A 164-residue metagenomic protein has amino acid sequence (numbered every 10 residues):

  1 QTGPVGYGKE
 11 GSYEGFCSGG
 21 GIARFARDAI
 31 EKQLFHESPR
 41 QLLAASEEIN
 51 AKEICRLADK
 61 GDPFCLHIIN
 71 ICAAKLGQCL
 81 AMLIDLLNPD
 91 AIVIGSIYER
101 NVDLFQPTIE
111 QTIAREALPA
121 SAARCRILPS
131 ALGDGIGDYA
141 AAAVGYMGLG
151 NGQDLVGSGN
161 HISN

Functional and structural regions predicted by a protein language model:
G3-N164: ATP-binding/phosphotransfer module of carbohydrate and carboxylate kinases, centering on a glycine-rich
